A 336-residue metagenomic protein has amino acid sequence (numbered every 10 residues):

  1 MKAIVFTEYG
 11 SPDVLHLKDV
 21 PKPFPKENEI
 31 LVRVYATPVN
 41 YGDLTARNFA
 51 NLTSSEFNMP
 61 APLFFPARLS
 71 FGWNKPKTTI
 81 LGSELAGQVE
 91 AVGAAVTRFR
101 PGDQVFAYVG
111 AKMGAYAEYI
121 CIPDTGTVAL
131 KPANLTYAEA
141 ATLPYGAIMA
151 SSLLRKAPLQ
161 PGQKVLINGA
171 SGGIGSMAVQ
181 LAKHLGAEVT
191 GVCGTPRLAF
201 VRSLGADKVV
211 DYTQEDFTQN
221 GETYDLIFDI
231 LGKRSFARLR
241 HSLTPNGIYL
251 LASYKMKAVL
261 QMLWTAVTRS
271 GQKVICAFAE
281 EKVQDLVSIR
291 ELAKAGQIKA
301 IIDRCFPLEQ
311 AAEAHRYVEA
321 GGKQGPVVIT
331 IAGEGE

Functional and structural regions predicted by a protein language model:
P23-P38, A50-V109: Glycine-rich beta-strand-centered segment in the early N-terminal region that forms part of a ligand/cofactor-binding
F99-R100, L159, L243: Short, well-ordered loop/turn sites that connect or cap secondary structure elements
Q104, K164, G247-I248: Short glycine-centered segments of the SAM/dcSAM-binding site in methyltransferase folds
A111-D124: A structural motif shared across PLP-dependent enzymes of the aminotransferase-like
A140-D211: Mid-domain Rossmann-like dinucleotide-binding core that forms the NAD(H)/NADP(H) cofactor-binding site
Q219-L226: A short acidic, Gly/Pro-enriched loop at the edge of an enzyme's catalytic core that lines a small-molecule cofactor
I230-I298, T330-E336: Glycine-rich phosphate-binding loop and adjacent beta-alpha segment of Rossmann(oid) nucleotide-cofactor-binding
Q297-I301, H315-E336: C-terminal capping/lid region of NAD(P)-dependent oxidoreductase domains
